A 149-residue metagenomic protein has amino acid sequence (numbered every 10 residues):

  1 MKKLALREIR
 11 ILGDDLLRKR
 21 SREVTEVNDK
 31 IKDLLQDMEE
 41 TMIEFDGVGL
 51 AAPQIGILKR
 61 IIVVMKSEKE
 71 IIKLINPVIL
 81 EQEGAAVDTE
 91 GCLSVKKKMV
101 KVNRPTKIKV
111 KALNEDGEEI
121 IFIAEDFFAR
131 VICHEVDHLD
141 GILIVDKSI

Functional and structural regions predicted by a protein language model:
M1-I149: Positively charged
